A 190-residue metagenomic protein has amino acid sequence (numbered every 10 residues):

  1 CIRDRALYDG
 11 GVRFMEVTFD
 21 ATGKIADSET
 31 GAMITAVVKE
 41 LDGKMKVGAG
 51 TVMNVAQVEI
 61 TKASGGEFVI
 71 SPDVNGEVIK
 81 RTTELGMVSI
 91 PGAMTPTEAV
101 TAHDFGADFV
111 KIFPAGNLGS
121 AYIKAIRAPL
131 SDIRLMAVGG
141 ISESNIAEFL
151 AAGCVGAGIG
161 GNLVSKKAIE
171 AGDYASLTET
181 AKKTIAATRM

Functional and structural regions predicted by a protein language model:
C1-I2: Short, small-residue-biased leader/transition segments that mark boundaries at the very start of proteins
A6-M15: Catalytic domains of carbohydrate-active enzymes, especially glycoside hydrolases
D9-G10, S64, L85, F105 (+1 more regions): Structural motif
G10, K39-M45, L130-D132, M190: Short helix-capping segments at alpha-helix termini
M15-V17, V47-G50, V69-S71, S89-G92 (+3 more regions): Hydrophobic faces of well-ordered beta-strands that scaffold small-molecule active sites in alpha/beta enzyme cores
F19-E40, V55-E59, V69-H103, I112-L130 (+2 more regions): Active-site-adjacent beta->alpha loops and helix N-cap segments on the catalytic face of soluble alpha/beta enzymes
A147-G161: Short glycine/proline-rich, acidic loop/turn segments that cap or connect secondary-structure elements
